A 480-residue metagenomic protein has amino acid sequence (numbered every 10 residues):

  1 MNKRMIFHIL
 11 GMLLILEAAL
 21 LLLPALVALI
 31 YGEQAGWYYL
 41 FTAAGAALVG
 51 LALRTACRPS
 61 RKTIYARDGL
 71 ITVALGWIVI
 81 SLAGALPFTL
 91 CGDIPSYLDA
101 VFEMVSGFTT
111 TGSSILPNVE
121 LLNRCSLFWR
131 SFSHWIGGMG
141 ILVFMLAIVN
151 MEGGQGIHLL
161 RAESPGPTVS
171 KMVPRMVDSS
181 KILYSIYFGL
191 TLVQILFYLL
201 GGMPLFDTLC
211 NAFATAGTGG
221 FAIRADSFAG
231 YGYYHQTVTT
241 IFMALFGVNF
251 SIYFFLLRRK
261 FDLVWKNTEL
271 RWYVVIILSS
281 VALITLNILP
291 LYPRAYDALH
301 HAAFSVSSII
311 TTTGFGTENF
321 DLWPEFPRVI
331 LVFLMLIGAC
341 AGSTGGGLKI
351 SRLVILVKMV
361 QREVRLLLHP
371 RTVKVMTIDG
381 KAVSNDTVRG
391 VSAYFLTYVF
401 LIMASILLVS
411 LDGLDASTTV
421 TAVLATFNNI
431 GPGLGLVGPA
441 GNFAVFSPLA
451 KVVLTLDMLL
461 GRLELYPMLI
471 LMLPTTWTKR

Functional and structural regions predicted by a protein language model:
M1-R480: Membrane-proximal intracellular helices of multi-pass ion channels
